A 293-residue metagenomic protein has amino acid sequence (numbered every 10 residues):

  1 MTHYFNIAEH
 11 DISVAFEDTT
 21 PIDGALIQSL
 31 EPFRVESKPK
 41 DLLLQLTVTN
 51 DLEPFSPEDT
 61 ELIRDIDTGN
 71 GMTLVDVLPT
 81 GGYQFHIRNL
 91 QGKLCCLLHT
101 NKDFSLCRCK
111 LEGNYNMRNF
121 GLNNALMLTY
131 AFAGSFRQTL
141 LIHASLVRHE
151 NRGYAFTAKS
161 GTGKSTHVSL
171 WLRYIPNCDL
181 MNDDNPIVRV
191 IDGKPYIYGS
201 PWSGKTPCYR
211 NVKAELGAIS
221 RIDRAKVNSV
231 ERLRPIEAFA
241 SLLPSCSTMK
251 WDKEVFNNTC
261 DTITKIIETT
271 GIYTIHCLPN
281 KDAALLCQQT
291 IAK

Functional and structural regions predicted by a protein language model:
M1-A155, S160, L170-D179, I187-K293: A noncatalytic interaction/capping subdomain that flanks phosphate/NTP-handling catalytic cores
G163-K164: Conserved glycine(s) of the Walker
H167: Hydrophobic positions on the alpha1 helix immediately C-terminal to the Walker A/P-loop
